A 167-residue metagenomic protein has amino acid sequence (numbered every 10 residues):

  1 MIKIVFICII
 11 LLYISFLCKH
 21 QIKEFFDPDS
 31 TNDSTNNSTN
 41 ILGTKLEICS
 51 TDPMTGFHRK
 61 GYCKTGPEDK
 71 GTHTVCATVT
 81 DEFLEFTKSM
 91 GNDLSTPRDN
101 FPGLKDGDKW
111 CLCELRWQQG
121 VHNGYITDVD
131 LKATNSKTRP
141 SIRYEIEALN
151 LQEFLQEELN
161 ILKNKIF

Functional and structural regions predicted by a protein language model:
M1-I22: Single-pass alpha-helical membrane anchors
F26-D29, D33-E82: Extended boundary segments
A77-D93: Short, basic/aromatic beta-hairpin or loop at an interaction surface
D93-N100: Short alpha-helix capping/helix-loop boundary micro-motifs
W117-P140: Short, compositionally biased
S136-F167: Glycine- and charge-enriched low-complexity intrinsically disordered segments
